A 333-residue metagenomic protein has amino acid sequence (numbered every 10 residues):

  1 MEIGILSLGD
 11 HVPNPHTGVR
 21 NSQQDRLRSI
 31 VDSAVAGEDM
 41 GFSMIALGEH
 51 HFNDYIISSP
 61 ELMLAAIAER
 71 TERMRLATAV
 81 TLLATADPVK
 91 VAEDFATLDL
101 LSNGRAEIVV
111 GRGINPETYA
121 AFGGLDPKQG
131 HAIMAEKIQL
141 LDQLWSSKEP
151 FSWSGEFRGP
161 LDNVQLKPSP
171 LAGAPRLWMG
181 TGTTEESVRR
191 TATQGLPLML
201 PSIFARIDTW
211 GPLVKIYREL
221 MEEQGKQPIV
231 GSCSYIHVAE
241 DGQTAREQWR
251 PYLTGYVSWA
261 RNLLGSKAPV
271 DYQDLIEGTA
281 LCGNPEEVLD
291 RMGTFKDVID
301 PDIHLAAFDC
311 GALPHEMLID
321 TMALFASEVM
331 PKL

Functional and structural regions predicted by a protein language model:
M1-R75, A174: N-terminal beta1-alpha1-beta2 module of alpha/beta enzyme domains
E2-Q23, T85-W153, L198-M199, R206: Flexible, glycine-rich active-site loops centered on histidine and acidic residues that chelate a metal or position
I3, G37, G41, E49 (+10 more regions): Conserved, mostly hydrophobic/aromatic
I3-S7, I45-L47, L76-T78, A106-V110 (+4 more regions): Hydrophobic faces of well-ordered beta-strands that scaffold small-molecule active sites in alpha/beta enzyme cores
I5, K128-L166, I207-D302: An alpha-helical appendage that flanks or caps ligand/catalytic pockets
P13-L27, T81-V89, A172-T183, L275-E286: Active-site mouth loops of central-metabolism enzymes
M44-I67, L82, I114, S202-A205 (+1 more regions): Glycine-rich, proline-tolerant flexible connector loops at the mouths of alpha/beta enzymes
D54-T81, I133-K137, M322-L333: Alpha-helix-loop-beta-strand connector modules within alpha/beta enzyme cores
